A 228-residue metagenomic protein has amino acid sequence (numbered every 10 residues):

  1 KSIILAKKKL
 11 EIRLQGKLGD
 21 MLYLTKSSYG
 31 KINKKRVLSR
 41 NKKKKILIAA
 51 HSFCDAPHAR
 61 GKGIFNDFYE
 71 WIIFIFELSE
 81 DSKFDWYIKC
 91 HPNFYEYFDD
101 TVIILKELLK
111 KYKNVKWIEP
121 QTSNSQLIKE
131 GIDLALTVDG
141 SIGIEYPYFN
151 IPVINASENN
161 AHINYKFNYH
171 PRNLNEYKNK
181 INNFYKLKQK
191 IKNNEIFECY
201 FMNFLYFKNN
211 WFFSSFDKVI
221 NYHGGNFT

Functional and structural regions predicted by a protein language model:
K1-K42, L174-T228: C-terminal amphipathic helix plus adjacent low-complexity, charged tail appended to glycosyltransferase catalytic
E11-K106: Conserved catalytic-core segment of nucleotide-activated headgroup transferases in glycan assembly
E77, K116, S123: Structured mid-domain segments that build the active-site/substrate or prosthetic-cofactor binding neighborhood
V102-E119: Nucleotide-activated donor-binding/catalytic signature segment of Leloir-type glycosyltransferases, i.e., the conserved
K116-E119, N168-K180: Short acidic-hydrophobic, aromatic-tinged amphipathic segments that line or gate anion-handling sites
P120-N168: A donor-sugar binding/catalytic signature common to diverse glycosyltransferases and related nucleotide-sugar
